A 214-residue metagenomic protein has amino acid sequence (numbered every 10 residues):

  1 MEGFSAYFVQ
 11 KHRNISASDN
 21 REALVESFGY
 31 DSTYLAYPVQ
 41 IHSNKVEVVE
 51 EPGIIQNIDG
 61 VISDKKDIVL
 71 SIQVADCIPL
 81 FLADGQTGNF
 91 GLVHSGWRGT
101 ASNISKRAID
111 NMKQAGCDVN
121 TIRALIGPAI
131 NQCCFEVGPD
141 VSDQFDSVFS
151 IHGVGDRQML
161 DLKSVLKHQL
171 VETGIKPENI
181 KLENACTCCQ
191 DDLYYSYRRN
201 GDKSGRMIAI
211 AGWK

Functional and structural regions predicted by a protein language model:
M1-K214: Active-site microenvironment for binding and transforming phosphate-containing groups
